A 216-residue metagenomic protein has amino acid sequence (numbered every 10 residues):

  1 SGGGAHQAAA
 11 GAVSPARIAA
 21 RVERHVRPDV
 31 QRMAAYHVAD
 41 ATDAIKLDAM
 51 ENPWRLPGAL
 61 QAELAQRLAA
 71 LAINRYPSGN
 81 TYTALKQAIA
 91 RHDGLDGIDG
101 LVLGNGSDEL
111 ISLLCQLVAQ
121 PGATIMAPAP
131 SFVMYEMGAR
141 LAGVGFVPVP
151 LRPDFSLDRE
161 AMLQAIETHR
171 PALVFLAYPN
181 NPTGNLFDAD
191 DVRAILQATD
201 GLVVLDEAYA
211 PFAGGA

Functional and structural regions predicted by a protein language model:
G2-S14: Intrinsically disordered, low-complexity terminal tails and inter-domain linkers enriched for S/T/G/P/D/E
S14-D108, L113: N-terminal small-domain helix-loop-helix segment of the aminotransferase-like
L47, V203-V204: Residue-level marker for buried hydrophobic side chains located in beta-strands that build the well-ordered beta-sheet
A72-A198, V204, Y209-A216: Conserved core of the PLP fold type I
